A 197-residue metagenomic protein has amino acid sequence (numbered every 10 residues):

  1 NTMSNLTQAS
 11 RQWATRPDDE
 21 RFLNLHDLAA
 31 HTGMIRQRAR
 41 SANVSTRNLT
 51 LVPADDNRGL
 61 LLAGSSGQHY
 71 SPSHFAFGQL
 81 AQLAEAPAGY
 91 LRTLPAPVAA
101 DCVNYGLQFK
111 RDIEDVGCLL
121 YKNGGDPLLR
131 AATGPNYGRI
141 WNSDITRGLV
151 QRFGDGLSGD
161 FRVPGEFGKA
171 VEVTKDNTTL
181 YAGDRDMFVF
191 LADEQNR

Functional and structural regions predicted by a protein language model:
T2-G148, L157, F167-K169: Feature for intrinsically disordered/low-complexity regulatory segments and propeptides
Y137-R197: Intrinsic disorder/low-complexity polar-acidic segments
